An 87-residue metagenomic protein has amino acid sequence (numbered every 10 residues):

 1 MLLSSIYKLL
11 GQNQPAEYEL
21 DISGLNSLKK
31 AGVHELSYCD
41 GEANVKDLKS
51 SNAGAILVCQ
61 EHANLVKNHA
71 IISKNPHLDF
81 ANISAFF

Functional and structural regions predicted by a protein language model:
M1-F87: Terminal amphipathic alpha-helical/low-complexity segments used for targeting or macromolecular assembly
